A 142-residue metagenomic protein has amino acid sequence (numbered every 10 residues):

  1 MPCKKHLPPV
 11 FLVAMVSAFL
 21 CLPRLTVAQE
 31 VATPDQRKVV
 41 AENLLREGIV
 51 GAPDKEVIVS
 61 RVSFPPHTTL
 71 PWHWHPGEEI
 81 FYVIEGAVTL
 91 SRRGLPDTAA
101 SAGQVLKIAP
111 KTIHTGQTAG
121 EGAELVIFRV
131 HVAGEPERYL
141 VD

Functional and structural regions predicted by a protein language model:
M1-K5: N-terminal secretory signal peptides that target proteins for export/translocation
V10-P23: Bacterial N-terminal signal peptides
T26-A28: Boundary at the C-terminal end of the N-terminal hydrophobic targeting segment
P34-P71, F128: A short glycine-rich, His/Asp/Glu-containing loop-to-beta-strand
F64, G94-K111: Short acidic-glycine-tyrosine-enriched beta hairpin
T69-P71, T89, L106-G116: Histidine-centered metal-chelating micro-motifs
P76-G94: Glycine- and acidic-residue-biased ligand/ion/polar-headgroup-sensing regions
P110-P136: Ligand-binding loop in jelly-roll beta-barrel domains
